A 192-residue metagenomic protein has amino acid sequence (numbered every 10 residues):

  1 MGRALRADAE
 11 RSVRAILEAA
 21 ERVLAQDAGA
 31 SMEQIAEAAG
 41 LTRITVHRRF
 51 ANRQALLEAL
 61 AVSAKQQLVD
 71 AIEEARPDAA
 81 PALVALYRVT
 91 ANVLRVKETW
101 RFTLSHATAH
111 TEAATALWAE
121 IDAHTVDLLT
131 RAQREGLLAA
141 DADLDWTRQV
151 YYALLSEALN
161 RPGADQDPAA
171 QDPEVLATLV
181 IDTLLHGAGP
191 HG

Functional and structural regions predicted by a protein language model:
M1-A38, A55-E58, S63: Basic, helix-initiating cap at the start of DNA-binding domains
A9, A61, K65, A114-D122: Amphipathic, non-transmembrane alpha-helical scaffold segments
A19-Q26, Q67-D78, V96, V150-R161: Solvent-exposed, amphipathic alpha-helical segments
G40-F50: Short hydrophobic/aromatic patch on the recognition helix
A55, R95-D127, L137: Short secondary-structure transition hinges
A59, D70-E98, A109-A114: Hydrophobic alpha-helical connector segments
V84, A116-L117, R134-Y151, Q171-L176: All-alpha amphipathic helical-bundle segments outside canonical DNA-binding/catalytic cores that form hydrophobic
R88, A123, D127-E135, A153 (+1 more regions): C-terminal peripheral helix-coil segments that are non-catalytic and often amphipathic
